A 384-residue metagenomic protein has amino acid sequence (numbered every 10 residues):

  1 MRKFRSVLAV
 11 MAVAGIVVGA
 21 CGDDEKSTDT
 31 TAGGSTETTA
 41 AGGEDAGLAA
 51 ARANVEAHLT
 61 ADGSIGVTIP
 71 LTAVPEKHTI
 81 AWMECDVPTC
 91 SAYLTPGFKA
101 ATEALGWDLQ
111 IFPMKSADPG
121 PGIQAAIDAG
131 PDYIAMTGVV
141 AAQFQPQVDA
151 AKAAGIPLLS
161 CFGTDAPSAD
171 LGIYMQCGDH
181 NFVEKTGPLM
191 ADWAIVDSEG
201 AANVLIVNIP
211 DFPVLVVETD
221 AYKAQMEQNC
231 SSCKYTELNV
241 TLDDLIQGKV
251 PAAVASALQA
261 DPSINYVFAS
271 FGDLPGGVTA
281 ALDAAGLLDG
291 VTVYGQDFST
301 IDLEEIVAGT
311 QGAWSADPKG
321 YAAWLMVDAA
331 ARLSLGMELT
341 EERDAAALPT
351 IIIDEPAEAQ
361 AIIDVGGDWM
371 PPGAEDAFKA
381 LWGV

Functional and structural regions predicted by a protein language model:
C21-T30, S35: Bacterial lipoprotein signal-peptidase II cleavage site
A40-G97, Q110-P121, A129, T137-A141 (+2 more regions): Extracytoplasmic "Venus flytrap"
A40-K77, N229, L325-V384: Hinge/cleft segment of the Venus flytrap/periplasmic-binding protein
E44, F144-K185, L189, N203 (+2 more regions): Flexible loop/hinge segments that line or gate small-molecule binding clefts
L59, G63-V67, Q176-V204, V216-V217 (+3 more regions): Hydrophobic alpha-helical segments within soluble ligand-binding/sensing domains
T79-E84, P88, F98, K185-L238 (+1 more regions): An alpha-beta-alpha
I134-A153, Y222, L242-E304: Hydrophobic alpha-helical
L288-D354: Flexible loop/turn connectors
